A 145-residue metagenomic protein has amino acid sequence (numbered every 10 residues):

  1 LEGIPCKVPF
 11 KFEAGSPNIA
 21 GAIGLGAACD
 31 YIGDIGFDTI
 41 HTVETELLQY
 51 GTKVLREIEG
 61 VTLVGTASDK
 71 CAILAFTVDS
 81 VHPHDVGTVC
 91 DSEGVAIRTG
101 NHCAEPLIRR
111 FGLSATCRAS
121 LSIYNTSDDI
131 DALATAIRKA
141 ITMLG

Functional and structural regions predicted by a protein language model:
L1-G145: Pyridoxal 5′-phosphate
